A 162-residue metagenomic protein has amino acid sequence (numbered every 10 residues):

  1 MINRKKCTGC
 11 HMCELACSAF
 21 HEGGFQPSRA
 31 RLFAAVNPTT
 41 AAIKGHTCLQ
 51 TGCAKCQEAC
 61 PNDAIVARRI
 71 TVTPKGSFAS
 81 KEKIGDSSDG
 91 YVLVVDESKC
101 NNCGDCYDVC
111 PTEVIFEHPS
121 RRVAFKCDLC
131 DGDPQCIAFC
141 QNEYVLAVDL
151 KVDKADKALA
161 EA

Functional and structural regions predicted by a protein language model:
M1-N3, G23-V92, D96-A162: Flanking helices and flexible, charged tails adjoining ferredoxin-like Fe-S electron-transfer domains in multi-subunit
H11-L15, A19, F25: A positional/architectural concept
